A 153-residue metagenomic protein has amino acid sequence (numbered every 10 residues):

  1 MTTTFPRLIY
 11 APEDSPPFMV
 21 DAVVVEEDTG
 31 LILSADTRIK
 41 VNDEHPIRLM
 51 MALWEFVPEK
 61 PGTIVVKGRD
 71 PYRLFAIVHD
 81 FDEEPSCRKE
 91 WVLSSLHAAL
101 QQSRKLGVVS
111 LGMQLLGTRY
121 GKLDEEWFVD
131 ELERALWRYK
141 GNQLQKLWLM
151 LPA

Functional and structural regions predicted by a protein language model:
M1-A153: Macrodomain-like recognition of ADP-ribose-binding/processing modules
